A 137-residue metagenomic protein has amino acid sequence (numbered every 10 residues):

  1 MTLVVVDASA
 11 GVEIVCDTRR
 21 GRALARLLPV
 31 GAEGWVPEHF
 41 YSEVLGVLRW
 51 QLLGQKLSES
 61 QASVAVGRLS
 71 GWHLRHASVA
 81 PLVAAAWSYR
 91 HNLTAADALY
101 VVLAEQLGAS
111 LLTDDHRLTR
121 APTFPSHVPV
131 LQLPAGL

Functional and structural regions predicted by a protein language model:
M1-F40, Q51-S60, H116, T123 (+1 more regions): Short, well-structured N-terminal submotif of metal-dependent ribonuclease cores
M1-L3, V101-L137: Acidic, PIN/NYN-like endoribonuclease modules and their adjacent C-terminal/linker elements
V12-E13, G46, V102: A cross-family signal for key residues in well-ordered alpha-helices that form functional helical elements
G21, Y41-L45, V83, Y100 (+1 more regions): Alpha-helix N-cap/helix-start and coil->helix boundary motif
E33, R75, H127-P129: Conserved beta-strand segments of alpha/beta enzyme cores
H39, L45-S78, A85-W87: Active-site-proximal, substrate-binding regions of enzyme catalytic domains and RNA-binding/basic surfaces
W72-D114: Active-site neighborhoods of divalent-metal-dependent phosphate/nucleic-acid chemistry enzymes
